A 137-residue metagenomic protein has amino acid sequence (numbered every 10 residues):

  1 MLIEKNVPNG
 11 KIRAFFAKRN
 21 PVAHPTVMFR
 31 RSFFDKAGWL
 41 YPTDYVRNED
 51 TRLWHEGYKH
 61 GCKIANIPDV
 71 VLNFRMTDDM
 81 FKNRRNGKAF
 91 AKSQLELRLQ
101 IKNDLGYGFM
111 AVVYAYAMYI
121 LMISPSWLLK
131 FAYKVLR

Functional and structural regions predicted by a protein language model:
L2-I3, M122: Amphipathic repeat-derived elements
I3-K88: Conserved nucleotide-sugar donor-binding catalytic segment
M80-R137: Non-catalytic, C-terminal membrane-associated alpha-helical segments of glycosyltransferases
